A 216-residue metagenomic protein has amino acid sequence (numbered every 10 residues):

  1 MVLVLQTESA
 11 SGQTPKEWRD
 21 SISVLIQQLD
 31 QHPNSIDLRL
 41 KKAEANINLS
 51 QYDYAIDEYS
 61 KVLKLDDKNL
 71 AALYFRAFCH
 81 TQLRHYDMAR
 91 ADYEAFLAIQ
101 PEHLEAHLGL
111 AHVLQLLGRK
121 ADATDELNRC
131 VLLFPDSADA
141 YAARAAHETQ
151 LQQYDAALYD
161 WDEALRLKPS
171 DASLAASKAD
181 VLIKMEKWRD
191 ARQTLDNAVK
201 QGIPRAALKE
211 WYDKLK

Functional and structural regions predicted by a protein language model:
L3-D53, D57: N-terminal leader/linker segments that initiate helical-solenoid repeat arrays
P15-V24, S50-K61, Q82-A95, L117-R129 (+2 more regions): Structural signature of tandem alpha-helical TPR/SEL1-like repeats, specifically the intra-repeat loop/turn
K16-R19, K184-K216: Terminal, low-structured helical/coil segments at or just beyond the last alpha-helical repeat
I26-D30, L63, L97, V131 (+2 more regions): A conserved position within tetratricopeptide repeats
I36-D37, L70-A71, L104-E105, A138-D139 (+2 more regions): Helix-start (N-cap) detector for alpha-helical repeat units in TPR-like alpha-solenoids, especially tetratricopeptide
